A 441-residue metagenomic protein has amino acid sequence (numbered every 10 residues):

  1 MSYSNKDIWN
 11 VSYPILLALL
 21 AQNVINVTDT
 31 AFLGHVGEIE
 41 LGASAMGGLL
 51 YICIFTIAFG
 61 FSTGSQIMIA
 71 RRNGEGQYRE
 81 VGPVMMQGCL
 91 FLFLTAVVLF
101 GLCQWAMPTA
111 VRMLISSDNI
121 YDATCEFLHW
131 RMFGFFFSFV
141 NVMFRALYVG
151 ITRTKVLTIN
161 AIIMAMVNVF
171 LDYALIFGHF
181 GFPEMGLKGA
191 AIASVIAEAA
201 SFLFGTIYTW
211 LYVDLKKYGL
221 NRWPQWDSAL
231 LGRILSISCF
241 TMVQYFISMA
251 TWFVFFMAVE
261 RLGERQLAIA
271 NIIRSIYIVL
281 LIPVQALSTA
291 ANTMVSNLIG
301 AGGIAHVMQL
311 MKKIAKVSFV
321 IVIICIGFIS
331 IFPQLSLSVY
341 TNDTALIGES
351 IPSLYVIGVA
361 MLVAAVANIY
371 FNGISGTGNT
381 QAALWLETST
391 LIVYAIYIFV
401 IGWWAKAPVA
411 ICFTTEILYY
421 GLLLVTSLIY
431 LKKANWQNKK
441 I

Functional and structural regions predicted by a protein language model:
M1-S12, I69-G134, F182-C239, V295-A360 (+1 more regions): Short alpha-helical transmembrane segments in multi-pass integral membrane proteins
N10-N26, W130, M164, A197-S201 (+4 more regions): Transmembrane helical elements of multi-pass membrane transporters/channels
I15, L19, A31, G48 (+17 more regions): Transmembrane alpha-helix boundary and packing residues in multipass membrane permease domains and related
L16, L20, V24, T28 (+21 more regions): Generic alpha-helical transmembrane segments of integral inner-membrane proteins, especially permease/transport modules
L20, V24-G42, V111-D118, A174-M185 (+4 more regions): Helix-terminus/linker motif at the lipid-water interface of multi-pass membrane proteins
L33-I52, V84, D118-A123, L187-K188 (+5 more regions): Interfacial/gating helices of multi-pass transporter permease domains
L41-Q104, S138-T152, V156-L157, I269-P333 (+1 more regions): Small-residue-rich hydrophobic transmembrane alpha-helices
S62, Q66, R131-V149, L157-A165 (+5 more regions): Short runs within selected transmembrane alpha-helices of multi-pass transporters and secretion channels
